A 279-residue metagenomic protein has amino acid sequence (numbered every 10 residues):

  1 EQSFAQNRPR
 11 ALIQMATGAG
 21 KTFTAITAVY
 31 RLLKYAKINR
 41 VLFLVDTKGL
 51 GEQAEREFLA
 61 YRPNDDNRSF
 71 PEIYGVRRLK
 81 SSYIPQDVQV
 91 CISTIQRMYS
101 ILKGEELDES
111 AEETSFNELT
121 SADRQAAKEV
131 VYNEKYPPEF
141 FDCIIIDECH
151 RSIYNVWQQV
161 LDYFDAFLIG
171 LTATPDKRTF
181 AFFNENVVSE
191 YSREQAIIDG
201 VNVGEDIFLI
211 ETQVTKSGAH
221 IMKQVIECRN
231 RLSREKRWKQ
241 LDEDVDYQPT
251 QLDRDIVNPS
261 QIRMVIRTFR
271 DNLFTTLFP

Functional and structural regions predicted by a protein language model:
E1-L12, A16-Q159, L168, T179-V188 (+1 more regions): SF2 helicase/translocase NTPase motor core, specifically the RecA-like lobe 1 inter-motif segment between Walker
Y163-F164: Short, structured coil segments at secondary-structure junctions
F180-P279: Interdomain helical connector at the RecA1-RecA2 junction of SF1/SF2 helicase-like NTPases
